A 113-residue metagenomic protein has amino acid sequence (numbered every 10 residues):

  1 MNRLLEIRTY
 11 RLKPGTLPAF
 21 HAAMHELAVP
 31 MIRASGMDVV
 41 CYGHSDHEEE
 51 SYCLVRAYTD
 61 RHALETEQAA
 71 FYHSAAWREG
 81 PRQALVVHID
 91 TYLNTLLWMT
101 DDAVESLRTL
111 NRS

Functional and structural regions predicted by a protein language model:
N2, D38-Y52, R78-S113: Glycine-rich beta-strand-turn "strand-cap" elements at beta-sheet edges
L4-R8, F20, I32, S51-R56: Short, structured motif recognition centered on aromatic/hydrophobic residues
T9-R11, A57, W98: Short, well-ordered beta-strand micro-motif
R11-A22: Short, surface-exposed ligand-recognition loops at beta-strand->loop->(often short) alpha-helix junctions that present
P14-T16, D60-H62, T100: Residues that cap or initiate secondary-structure elements
G15, E26-L27, D46-E49: Short alpha-helical
A22-V40, A57-T95: An amphipathic, aromatic/His-enriched active-site/gating alpha helix that lines ligand/cofactor pockets
